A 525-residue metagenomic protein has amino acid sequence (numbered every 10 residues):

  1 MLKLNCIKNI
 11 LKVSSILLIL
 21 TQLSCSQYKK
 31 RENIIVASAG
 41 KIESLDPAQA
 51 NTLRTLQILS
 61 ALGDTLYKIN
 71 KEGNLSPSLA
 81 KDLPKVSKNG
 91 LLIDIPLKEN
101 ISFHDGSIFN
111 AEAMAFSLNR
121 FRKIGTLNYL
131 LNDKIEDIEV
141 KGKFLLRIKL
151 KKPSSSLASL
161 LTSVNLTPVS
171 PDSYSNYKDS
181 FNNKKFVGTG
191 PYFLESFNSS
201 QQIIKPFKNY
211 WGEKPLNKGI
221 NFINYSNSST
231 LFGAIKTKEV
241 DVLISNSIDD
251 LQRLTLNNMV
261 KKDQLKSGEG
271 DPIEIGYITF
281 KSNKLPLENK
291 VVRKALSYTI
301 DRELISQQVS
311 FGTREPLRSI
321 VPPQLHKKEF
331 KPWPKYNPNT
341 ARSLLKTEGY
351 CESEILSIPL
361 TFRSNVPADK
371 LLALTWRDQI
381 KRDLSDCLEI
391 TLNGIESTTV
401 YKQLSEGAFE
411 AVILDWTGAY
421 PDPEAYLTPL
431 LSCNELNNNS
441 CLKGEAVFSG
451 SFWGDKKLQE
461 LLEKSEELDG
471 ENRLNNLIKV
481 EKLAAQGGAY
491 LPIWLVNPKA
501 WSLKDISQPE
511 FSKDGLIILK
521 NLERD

Functional and structural regions predicted by a protein language model:
A37-K88, N119, V187-G188: N-terminal lobe/hinge region of extracytoplasmic solute-binding protein
E72, T162-P215, G219, S229 (+2 more regions): Gly/Pro-rich hinge or "lid" segments in bacterial periplasmic/extracellular proteins
D82-G125, R147, L231-T237, P286-E288: Aromatic- and charge-enriched surface segment that lines or borders ligand/interaction sites
L130-Y174: Surface-exposed binding/hinge segments that line and control ligand-binding clefts or catalytic entry sites
I138, E195-I203, N221-K284, Q307: Extracellular/periplasmic solute-recognition and catalytic clefts
S199, K346-G418, P498: Ligand/substrate-recognition segments at binding pockets and active sites
Q201, P206, S297-K328, A368-D378 (+1 more regions): Detector for C-terminal structural segments
L287, E315-E348, S364-L372: Structural transition elements
